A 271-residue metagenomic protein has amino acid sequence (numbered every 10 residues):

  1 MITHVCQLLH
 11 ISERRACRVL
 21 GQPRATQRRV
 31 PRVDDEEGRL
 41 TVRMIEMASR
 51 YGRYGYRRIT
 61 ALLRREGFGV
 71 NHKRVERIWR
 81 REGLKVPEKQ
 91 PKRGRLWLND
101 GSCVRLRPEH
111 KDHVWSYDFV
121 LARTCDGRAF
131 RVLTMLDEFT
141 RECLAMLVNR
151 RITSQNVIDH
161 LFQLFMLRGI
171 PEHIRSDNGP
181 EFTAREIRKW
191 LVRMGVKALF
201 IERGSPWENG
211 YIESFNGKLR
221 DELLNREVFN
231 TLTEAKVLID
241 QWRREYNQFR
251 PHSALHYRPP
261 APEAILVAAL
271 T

Functional and structural regions predicted by a protein language model:
M1-T271: Charged DNA-binding/catalytic regions of mobile-element recombinases
